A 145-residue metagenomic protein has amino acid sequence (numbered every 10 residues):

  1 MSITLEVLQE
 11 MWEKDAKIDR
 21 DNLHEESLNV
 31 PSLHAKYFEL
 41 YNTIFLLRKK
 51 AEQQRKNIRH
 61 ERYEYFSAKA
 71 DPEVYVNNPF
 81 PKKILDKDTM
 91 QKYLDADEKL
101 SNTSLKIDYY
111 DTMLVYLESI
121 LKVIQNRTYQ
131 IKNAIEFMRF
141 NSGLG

Functional and structural regions predicted by a protein language model:
M1-G145: Charge-rich amphipathic alpha-helical interaction elements
